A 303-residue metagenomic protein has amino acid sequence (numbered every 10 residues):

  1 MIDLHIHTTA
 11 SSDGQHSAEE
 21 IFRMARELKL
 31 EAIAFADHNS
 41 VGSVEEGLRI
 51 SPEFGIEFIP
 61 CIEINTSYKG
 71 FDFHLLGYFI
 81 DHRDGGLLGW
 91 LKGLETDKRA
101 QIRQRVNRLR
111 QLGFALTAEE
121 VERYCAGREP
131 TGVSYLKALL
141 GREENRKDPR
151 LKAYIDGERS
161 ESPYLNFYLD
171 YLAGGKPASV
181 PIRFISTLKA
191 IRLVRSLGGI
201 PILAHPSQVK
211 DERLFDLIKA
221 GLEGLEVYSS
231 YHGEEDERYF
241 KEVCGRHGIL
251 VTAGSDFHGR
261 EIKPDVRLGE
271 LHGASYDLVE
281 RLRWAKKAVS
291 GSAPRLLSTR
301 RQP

Functional and structural regions predicted by a protein language model:
M1-F71, Y171-I262, L271: An N-terminally biased module of ancient metal coordination in phosphate/nucleic-acid-related enzymes
P52-E212, L278, A285-G291, L296-P303: Extended substrate/RNA-proximal surfaces in nucleic-acid metabolism proteins
V266-Y276: Conserved, well-ordered active-site substructure
